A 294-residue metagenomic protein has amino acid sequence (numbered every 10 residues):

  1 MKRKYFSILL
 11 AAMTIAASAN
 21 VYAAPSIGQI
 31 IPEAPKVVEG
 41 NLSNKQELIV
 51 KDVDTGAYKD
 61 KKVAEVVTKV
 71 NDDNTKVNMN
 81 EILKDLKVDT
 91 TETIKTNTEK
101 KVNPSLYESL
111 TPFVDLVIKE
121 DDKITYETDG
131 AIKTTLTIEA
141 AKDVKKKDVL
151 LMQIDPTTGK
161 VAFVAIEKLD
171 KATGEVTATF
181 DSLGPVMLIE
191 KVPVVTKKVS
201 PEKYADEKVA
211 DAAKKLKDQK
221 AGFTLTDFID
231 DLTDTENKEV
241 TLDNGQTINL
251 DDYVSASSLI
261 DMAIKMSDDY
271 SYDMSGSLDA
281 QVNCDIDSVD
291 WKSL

Functional and structural regions predicted by a protein language model:
K2-K4, N20-P112, I118, K123-D148 (+1 more regions): Feature for mature exported/ectodomain regions
M13-S18: Hydrophobic core
Y126, L169-A172: Short proline/glycine- and polar residue-rich coil/turn motifs
L150-M152: Beta-strand signatures of extracellular beta-sandwich domains
D155-T158, V192: Solvent-exposed strand-loop boundary residues in beta-sheet-rich modules
T158-I166: Surface-exposed loop/edge segments in extracytoplasmic proteins
V176-K197: C-terminal beta-strand-rich structural cap/linker in extracellular carbohydrate-active enzymes
